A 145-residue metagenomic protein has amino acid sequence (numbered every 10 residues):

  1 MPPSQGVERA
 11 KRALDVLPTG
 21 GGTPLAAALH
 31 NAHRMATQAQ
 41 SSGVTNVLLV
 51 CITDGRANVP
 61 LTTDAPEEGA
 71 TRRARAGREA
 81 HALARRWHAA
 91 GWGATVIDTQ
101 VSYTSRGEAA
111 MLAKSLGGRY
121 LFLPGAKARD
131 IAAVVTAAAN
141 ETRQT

Functional and structural regions predicted by a protein language model:
M1-P3, A28-N31, T45-I52, T95-I97 (+1 more regions): Von Willebrand factor
M1-V16, A36-A39, T62-T63, S105-L112 (+1 more regions): Short beta-strand-loop
L14, I52-D54: MIDAS-like acidic motif and immediate structural context at the N-terminus of von Willebrand factor A/I domains
D15-P24, P66-A74: Flexible beta-alpha connector loops of hexameric P-loop NTPases
G22, H30-R34, S42, R85: N-linked glycosylation sequons
Q40-T45, V59: Short, structured loop/turn "capping" segments at alpha-beta junctions
R56-S115: VWA/integrin I-like adhesion module and closely mimicked acidic/polar interface patches used
L112-T145: C-terminal helix of von Willebrand factor
